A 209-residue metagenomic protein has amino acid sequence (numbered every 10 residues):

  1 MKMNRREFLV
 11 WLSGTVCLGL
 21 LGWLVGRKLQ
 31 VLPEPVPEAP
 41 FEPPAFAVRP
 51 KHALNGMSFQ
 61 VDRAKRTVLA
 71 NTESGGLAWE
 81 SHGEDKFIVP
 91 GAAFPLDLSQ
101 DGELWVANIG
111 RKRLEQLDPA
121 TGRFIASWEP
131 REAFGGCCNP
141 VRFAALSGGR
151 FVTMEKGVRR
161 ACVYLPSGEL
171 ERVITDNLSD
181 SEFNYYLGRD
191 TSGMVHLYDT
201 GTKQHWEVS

Functional and structural regions predicted by a protein language model:
K2-G14: N-terminal Sec-pathway targeting helices
W11-L12, C17-S209: Eukaryotic scaffold repeat domains enriched in small/polar residues
